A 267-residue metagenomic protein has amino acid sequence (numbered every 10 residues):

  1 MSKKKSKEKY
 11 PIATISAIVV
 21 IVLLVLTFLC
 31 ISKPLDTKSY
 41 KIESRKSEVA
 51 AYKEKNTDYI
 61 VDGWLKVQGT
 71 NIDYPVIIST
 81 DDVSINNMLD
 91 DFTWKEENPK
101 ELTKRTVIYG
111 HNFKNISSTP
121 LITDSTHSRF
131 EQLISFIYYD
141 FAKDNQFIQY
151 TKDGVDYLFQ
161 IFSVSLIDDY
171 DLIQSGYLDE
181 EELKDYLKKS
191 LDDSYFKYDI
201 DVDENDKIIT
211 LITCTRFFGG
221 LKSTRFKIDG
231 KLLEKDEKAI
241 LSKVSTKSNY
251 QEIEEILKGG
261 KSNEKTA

Functional and structural regions predicted by a protein language model:
M1-S2, L158: Intrinsically disordered, low-complexity sequence elements enriched in Ser/Thr/Gly/Pro
K3-V20: N-terminal Sec-pathway targeting helices
S16-S32: N-terminal type II signal-anchor transmembrane helix that functions as the membrane-insertion/stop-transfer segment
T27-A267: Solvent-exposed, non-transmembrane regions of membrane-associated and secreted proteins
